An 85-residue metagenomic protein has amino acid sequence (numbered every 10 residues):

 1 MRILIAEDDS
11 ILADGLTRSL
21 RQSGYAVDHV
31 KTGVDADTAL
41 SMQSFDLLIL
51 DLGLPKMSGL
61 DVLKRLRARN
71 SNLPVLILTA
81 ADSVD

Functional and structural regions predicted by a protein language model:
M1-D85: N-terminal/domain-start alpha-helical segments
